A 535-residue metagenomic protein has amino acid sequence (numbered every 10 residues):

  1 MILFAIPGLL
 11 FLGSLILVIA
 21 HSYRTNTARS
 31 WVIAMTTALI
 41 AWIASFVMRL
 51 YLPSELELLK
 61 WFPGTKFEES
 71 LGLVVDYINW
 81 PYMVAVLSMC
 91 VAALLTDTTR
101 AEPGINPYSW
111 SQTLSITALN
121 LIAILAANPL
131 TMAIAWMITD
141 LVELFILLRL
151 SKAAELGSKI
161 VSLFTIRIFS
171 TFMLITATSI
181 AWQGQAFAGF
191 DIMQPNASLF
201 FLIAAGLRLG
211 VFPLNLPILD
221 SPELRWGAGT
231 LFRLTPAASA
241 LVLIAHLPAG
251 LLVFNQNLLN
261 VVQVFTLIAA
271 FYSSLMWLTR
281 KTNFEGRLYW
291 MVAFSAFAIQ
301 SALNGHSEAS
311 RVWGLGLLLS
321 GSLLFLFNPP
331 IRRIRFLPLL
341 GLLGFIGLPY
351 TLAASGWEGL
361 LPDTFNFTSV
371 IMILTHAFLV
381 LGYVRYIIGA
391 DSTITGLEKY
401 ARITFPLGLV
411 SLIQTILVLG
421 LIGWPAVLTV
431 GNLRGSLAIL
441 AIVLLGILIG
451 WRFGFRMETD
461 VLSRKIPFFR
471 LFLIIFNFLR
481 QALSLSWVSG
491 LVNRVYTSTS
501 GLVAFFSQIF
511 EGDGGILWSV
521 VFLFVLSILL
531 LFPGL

Functional and structural regions predicted by a protein language model:
M1-G8, G13-S111, P467-R470, I474 (+1 more regions): Transmembrane helix-loop-helix hairpins at membrane boundaries of multipass inner-membrane proteins
M1-L10, V75-V86, P129-D140, M193-G206 (+3 more regions): Structural signature of hydrophobic alpha-helical transmembrane segments
S22-R29, S111-N196, G206-V211, M276-P338 (+1 more regions): Alpha-helical multi-pass transmembrane bundles of energy-transducing inner-membrane proteins
T36-S45, S111-L121, F164-S179, G227-I244 (+3 more regions): Small-residue-rich segments of transmembrane alpha-helices in multi-pass membrane proteins, especially helix faces
E57, G64, L199-V262, K281-L288 (+2 more regions): Short helix-boundary/re-entrant hairpin motifs in multi-pass inner-membrane proteins
L59-V75, G356-F367, A426-V430, S500-S507: Juxtamembrane membrane-water interface segments that cap and precede transmembrane helices
N215, G314-L337, P362, N366-V410 (+1 more regions): Predominantly late transmembrane helices and immediately cytosolic-facing juxtamembrane segments
V427-L433, R456-L535: Aromatic-capped, Gly/Pro-kinked transmembrane alpha-helices
